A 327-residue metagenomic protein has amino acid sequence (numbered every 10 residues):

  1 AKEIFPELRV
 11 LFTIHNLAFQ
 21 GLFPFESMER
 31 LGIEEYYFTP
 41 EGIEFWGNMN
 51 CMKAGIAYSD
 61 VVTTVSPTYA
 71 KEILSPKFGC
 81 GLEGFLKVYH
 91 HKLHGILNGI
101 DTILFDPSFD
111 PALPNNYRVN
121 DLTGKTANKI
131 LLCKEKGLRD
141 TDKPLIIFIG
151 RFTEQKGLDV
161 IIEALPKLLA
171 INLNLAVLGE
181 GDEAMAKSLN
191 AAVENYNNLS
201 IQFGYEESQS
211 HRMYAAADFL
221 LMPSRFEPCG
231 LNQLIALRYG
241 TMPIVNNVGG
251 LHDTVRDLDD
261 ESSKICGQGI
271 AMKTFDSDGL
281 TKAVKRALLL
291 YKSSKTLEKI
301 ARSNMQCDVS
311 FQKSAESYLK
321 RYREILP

Functional and structural regions predicted by a protein language model:
A1-P327: Catalytic cores of nucleotide-sugar-dependent glycosyltransferases that transfer UDP/GDP/TDP-activated
